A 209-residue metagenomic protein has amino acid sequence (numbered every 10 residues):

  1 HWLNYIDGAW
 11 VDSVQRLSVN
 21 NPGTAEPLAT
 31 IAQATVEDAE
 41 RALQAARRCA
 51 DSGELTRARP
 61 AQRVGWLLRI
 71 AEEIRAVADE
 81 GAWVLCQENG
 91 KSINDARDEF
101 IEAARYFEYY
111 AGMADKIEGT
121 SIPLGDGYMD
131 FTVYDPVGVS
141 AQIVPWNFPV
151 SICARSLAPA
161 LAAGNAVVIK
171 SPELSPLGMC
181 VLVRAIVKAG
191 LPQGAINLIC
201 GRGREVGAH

Functional and structural regions predicted by a protein language model:
H1-I31, Q62-G65, R69, I101 (+1 more regions): Terminal low-complexity tails and localization/encapsulation signals of metabolic enzymes
N4, S18, P27-R41, G190-A195 (+1 more regions): Histidine- and aromatic-rich ligand-binding microenvironments
S13, A39, A78, A96 (+2 more regions): Alpha-helix N-cap/helix-start motif
S18, T30, V84, D95 (+3 more regions): Conserved beta-strand positions that form and line the central face of beta-propeller blades
P22-T24, V36, A160: Short connector loops/turns at beta-strand edges and beta->alpha or beta->beta junctions
E26-I117: Glycine-rich loop-to-alpha-helix module at the N-terminal edge of alpha/beta enzyme cores
G119-H209: Rossmann-like NAD(P) dinucleotide-binding subdomain of oxidoreductase/dehydrogenase enzymes
